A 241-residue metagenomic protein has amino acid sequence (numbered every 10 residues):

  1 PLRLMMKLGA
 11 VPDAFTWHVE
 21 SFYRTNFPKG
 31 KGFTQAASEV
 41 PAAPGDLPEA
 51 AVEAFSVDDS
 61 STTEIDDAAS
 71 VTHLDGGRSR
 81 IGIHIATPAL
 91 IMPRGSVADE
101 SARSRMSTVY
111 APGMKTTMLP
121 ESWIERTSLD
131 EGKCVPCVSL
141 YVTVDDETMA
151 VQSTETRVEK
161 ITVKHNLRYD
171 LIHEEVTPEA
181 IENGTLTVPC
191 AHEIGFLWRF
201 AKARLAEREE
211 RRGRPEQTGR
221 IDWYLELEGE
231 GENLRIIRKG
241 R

Functional and structural regions predicted by a protein language model:
P1-E53: Low-complexity, highly charged intrinsically disordered N-terminal segments that act as targeting/localization
F33-R241: Electropositive polyanion-binding surfaces
